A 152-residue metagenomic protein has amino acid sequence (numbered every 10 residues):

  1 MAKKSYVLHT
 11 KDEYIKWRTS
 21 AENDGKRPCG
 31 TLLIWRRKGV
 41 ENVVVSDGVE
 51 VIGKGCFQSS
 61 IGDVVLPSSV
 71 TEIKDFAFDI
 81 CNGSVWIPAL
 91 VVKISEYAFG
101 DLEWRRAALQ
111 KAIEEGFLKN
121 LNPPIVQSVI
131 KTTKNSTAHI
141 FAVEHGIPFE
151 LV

Functional and structural regions predicted by a protein language model:
M1-R27, R36-V51, S59-E72, C81-K93 (+2 more regions): Structural signature of tandem-repeat unit edges
G30-T31, A142: Extracellular/surface recognition and adhesion modules
I34-W35, A77: Short secondary-structure boundary/capping segments
D75, E96, H139-I140: Alpha-helical elements of the RecA-like P-loop NTPase motor core of helicases
Y97-D101, V143: A structural signal for leucine-rich repeat
T137-G146: Short, aromatic/basic amphipathic alpha-helical patches
